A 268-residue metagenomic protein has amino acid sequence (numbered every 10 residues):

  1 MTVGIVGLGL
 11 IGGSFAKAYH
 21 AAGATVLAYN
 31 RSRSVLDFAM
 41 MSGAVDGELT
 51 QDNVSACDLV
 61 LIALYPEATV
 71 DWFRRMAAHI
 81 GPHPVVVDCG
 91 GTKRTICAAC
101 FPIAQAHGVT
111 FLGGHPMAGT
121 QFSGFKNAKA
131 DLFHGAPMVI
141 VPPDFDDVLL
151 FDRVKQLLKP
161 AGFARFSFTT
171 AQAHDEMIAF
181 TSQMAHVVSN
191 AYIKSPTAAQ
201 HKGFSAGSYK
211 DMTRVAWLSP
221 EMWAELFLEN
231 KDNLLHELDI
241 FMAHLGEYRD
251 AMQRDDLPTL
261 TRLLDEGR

Functional and structural regions predicted by a protein language model:
M1-Q51, S55: NAD(P)+-binding Rossmann beta1-loop-alpha1 motif at the extreme N-terminus of oxidoreductases
T2, T25, T110, P137 (+1 more regions): Residues at the starts of beta-strands that form the adenosine-phosphate
R31, L64, C89: Short beta->alpha hinge that forms the Motif I/post-I loop of the SAM-binding pocket
V60-L61, V87: N-terminal Rossmann-like NAD(P) cofactor-binding module of classical short-chain dehydrogenase/reductase
R74-K126: Rossmann-like NAD(P)(H) cofactor-binding subdomain of soluble oxidoreductases
A130-W217: Internal alpha-helical scaffold of NAD(P)-dependent oxidoreductase catalytic cores
Q200-R268: Interdomain hinge/lid region at the active-site interface of Rossmann-like NAD(P)-dependent oxidoreductases
